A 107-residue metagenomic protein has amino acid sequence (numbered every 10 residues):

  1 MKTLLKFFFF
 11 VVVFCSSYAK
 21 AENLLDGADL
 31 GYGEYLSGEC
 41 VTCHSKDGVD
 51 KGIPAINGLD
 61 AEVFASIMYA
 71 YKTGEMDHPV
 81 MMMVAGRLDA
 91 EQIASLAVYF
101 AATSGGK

Functional and structural regions predicted by a protein language model:
K2-F10: Sec-dependent signal peptide recognition, specifically the positively charged N-region followed immediately by
S17-S37, S104: Electrostatic cytochrome c docking/interface patches
A21-E22, K46, V84, Y99-A101: Residue-level hotspots at or immediately adjacent to binding/recognition sites across diverse folds
L30, E34, G48-M76: Gly/Gly-Pro-rich "capping" loops immediately C-terminal to redox-active cysteine motifs in periplasmic/lumenal
Y32, G38-T42, A90: Mobile acidic interaction elements
G38-D47, L96: The canonical Cys-X-X-Cys-His
Y69-E91: Short Fe-S-cluster ligation motifs
G86-K107: C-terminal capping alpha-helices of c-type cytochrome domains
